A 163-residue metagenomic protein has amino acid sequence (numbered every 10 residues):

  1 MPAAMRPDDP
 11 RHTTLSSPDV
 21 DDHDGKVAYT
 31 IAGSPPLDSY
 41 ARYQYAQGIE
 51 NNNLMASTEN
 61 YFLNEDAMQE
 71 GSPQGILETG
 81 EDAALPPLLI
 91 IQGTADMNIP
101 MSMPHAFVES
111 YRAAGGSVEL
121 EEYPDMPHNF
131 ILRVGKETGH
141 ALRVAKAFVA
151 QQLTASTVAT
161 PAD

Functional and structural regions predicted by a protein language model:
M1-Y45: Primarily recognizes the serine-hydrolase "nucleophile elbow" in alpha/beta-hydrolase and SGNH/GDSL folds
M5-R6, R11-H12, A41-T79: Mobile cap/lid helix-loop segments that gate and shape the active-site cleft of serine hydrolases
T30-S34, I91, Y123-P124: Alpha/beta-hydrolase-fold catalytic nucleophile elbow
R42, M97-A106: Conserved alpha/beta-hydrolase "acid-adjacent" motif
A84, L89-Q92, D96: Short beta-strand/loop motif that positions the catalytic acidic residue of the alpha/beta-hydrolase fold
P86, R112-N129: Catalytic histidine neighborhood in serine/cysteine hydrolases with alpha/beta-hydrolase-type architecture
M126-T138: Catalytic histidine-centered segment of alpha/beta-hydrolase-like enzymes
K136-D163: Catalytic active-site module of serine/aspartate enzymes centered on a nucleophile-bearing elbow/loop
